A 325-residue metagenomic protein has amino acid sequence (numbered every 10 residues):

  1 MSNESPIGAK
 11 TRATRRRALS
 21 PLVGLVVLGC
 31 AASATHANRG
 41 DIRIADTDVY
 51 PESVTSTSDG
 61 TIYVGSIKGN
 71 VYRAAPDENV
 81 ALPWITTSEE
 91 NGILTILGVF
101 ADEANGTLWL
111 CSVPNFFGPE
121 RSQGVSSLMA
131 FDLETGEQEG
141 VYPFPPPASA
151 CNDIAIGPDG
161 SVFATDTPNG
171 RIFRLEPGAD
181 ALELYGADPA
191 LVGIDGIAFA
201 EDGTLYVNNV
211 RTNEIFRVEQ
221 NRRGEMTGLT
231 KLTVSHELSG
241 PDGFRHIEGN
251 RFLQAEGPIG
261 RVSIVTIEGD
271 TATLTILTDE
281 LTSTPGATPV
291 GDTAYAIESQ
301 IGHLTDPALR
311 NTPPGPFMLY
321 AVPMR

Functional and structural regions predicted by a protein language model:
N38-I44, V80-E89, E137-F144, A181-D188 (+2 more regions): A short beta-strand motif characteristic of beta-propeller blades
D46-D59, E89-S112, F144-V162, D188-L205 (+2 more regions): Beta-rich, blade/repeat-based domains predominating in secreted/periplasmic proteins but also intracellular
T47, I62-K68, D102, L108-Q123 (+4 more regions): Conserved beta-strand positions in repeat-built beta-propeller and related beta-rich domains
G65-T86: Beta-propeller domains
N70-Y72, S127-M129, R171-F173, E214-F216 (+2 more regions): A short loop-to-beta-strand structural motif that recurs across blades of beta-propeller domains
A75-N79, D132-G136, E176-D180, E219-G224 (+2 more regions): Short loop/turn segments that connect beta-strands within beta-propeller blades
S122-G157: Asp-box/WD-like beta-propeller blade repeats and closely related beta-sheet repeat scaffolds
T293-R325: Blade-level signature of beta-propeller repeat domains, shared across WD40, Kelch, NHL, RCC1 and BNR/Asp-box propellers
